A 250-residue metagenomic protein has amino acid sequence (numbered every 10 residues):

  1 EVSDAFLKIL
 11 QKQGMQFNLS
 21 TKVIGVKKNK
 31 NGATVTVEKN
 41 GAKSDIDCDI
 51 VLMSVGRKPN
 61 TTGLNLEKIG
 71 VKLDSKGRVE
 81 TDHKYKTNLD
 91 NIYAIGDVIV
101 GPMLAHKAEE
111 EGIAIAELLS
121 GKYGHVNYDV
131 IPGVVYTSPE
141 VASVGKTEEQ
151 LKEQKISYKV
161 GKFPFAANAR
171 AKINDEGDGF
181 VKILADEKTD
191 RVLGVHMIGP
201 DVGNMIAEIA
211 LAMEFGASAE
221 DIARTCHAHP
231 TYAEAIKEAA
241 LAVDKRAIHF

Functional and structural regions predicted by a protein language model:
E1-K43, G101-E109, E117-Q150: Rossmann-like dinucleotide-binding cores of NAD(P)H-dependent redox enzymes
Q16, K72, S157-K159: Conserved beta-strand segments of alpha/beta enzyme cores
L19-T21, S75, K162: Short loop/edge segments at beta-strand edges and connector loops that shape dinucleotide/nucleotide cofactor-binding
G25, G70, K84, K182-L184: Short, surface-exposed charged micro-motifs
N29, S75, E187-T189: Short acidic-glycine loop/turn motifs at beta-strand connectors
V37-G41, H83, E187: Short acidic, glycine-rich loop/turn motifs
D45-L118, H125: FAD-site-proximal beta/loop scaffold in flavoenzymes
S120, T137-T147, K152-F250: Flexible, glycine-rich terminal cap/loop adjacent to redox cofactors in electron-transfer oxidoreductases
